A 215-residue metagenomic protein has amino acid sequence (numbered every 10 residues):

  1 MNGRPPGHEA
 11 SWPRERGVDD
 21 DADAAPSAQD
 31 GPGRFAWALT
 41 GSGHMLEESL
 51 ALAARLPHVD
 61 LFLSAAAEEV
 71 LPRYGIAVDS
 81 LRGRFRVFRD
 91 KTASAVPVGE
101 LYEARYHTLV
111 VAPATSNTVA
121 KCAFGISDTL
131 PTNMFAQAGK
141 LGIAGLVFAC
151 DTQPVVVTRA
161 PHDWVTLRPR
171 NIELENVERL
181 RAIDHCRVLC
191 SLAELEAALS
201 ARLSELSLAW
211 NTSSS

Functional and structural regions predicted by a protein language model:
N2-S214: A cross-family phosphate/adenosyl-ligand binding-site feature
